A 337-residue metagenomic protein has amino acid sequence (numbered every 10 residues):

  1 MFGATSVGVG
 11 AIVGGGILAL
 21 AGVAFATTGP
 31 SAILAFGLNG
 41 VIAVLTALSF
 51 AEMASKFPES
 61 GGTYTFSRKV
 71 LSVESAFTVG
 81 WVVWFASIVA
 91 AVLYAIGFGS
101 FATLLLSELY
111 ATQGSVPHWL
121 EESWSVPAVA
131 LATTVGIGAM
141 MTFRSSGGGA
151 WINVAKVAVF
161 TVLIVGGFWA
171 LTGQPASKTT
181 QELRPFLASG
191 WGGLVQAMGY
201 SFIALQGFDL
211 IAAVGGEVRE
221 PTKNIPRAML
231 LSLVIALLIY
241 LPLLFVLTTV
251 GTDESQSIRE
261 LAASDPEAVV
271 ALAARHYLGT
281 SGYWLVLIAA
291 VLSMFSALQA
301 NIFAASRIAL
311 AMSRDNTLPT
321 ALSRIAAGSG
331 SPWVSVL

Functional and structural regions predicted by a protein language model:
M1-G8, S72-F85, A130-T133, A188-S201 (+2 more regions): Select transmembrane alpha-helical segments in multipass membrane proteins
G8, G22-V23, E52, Y64-V70 (+5 more regions): Helix-loop junctions at the membrane interface of multi-pass solute transporters
L18, E59, V82-G97, Y200-L205 (+2 more regions): Membrane-helix boundary/coupling elements in multi-pass transport proteins
A19-E122, S232-I235, P242: Extracellular loop-to-transmembrane helix junctions
T65-F66, L104-L109, A228-Q299, L318-L337: TM-loop-TM module centered on a large, flexible mid-protein loop between adjacent transmembrane helices in multi-pass
T65-R68, A95-V126, V159-V162, G215-P221 (+2 more regions): Helix-loop-helix connectors at the membrane interface of multi-pass transporters/channels
S100-S107, T142, V154-R184, F202 (+1 more regions): Hydrophobic alpha-helical segments and their helix-loop junctions in multi-pass secondary transporters
W124-P175, W191, M229-V234: Membrane-interface loop-to-helix entry segments
